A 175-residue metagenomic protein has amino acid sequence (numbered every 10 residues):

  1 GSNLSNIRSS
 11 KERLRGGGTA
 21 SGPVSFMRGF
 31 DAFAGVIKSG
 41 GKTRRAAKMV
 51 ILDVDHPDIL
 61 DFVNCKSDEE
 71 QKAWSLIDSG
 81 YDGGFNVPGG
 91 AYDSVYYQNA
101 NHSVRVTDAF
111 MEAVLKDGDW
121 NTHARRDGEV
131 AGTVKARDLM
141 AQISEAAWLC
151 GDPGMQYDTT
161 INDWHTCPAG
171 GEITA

Functional and structural regions predicted by a protein language model:
G1-A175: Active-site cavity-forming subdomains of large catalytic enzyme subunits
